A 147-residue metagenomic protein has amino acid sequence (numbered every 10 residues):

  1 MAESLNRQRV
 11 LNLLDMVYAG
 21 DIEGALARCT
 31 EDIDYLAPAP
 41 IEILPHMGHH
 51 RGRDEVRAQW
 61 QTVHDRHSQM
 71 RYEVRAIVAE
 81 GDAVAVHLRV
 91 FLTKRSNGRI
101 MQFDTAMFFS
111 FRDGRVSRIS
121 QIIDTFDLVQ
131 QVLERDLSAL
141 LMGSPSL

Functional and structural regions predicted by a protein language model:
M1-E31, L137-L147: Short, low-complexity N-terminal intrinsically disordered segments enriched in polar/charged residues
M1-L5, H64-L147: A beta-strand edge to alpha-helix "cap/lid" segment located at domain peripheries
L5, G24, T30-G81: A solvent-exposed, acidic/Ser-Thr-rich amphipathic alpha-helical stretch
V10, L14-V17, C29, A37 (+3 more regions): Hydrophobic alpha-helical core bundles mediating ligand binding, dimerization, or RNAP-core interactions
V10-L13, A25-L26, I33, G52 (+4 more regions): Hydrophobic pocket/interface hotspot
